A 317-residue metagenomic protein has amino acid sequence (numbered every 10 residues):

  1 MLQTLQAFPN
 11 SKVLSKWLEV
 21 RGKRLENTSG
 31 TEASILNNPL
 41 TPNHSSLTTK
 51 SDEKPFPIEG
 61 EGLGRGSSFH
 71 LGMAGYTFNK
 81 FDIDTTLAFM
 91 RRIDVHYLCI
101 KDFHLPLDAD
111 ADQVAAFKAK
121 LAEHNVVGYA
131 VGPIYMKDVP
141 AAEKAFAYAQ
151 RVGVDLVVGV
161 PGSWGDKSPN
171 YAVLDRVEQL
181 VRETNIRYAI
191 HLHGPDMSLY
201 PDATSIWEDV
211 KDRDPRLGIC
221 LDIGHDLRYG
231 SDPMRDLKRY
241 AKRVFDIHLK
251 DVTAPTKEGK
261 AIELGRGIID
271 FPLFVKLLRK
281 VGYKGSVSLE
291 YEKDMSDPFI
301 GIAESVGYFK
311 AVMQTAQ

Functional and structural regions predicted by a protein language model:
M1-W17, G22, T49-D52, E59 (+3 more regions): N-terminal pre-domain/capping segments
L14-G30, S34-L47, E53-P55: Arg/Gly-rich low-complexity intrinsically disordered repeat tracts
F69-G75, L98-I100, G128-P133, V157-G159 (+4 more regions): Hydrophobic faces of well-ordered beta-strands that scaffold small-molecule active sites in alpha/beta enzyme cores
A74-F78, K101-L105, P133-M136, P161-W164 (+4 more regions): Active-site beta-loop-alpha junctions enriched in small/polar residues
I83-L87, A111-V114, P140-F146, P169-D175 (+4 more regions): Distinct, well-ordered alpha-helical segments
H124, L180-N185, R213, F274-K284 (+1 more regions): A structural motif corresponding to the C-terminal end of an alpha-helix and its immediate exit/capping segment
A149-S168, T184-P195, S288-L289: Active-site groove signature of glycoside hydrolases
R182-P272: Acidic/histidine-rich catalytic cores of soluble enzymes
